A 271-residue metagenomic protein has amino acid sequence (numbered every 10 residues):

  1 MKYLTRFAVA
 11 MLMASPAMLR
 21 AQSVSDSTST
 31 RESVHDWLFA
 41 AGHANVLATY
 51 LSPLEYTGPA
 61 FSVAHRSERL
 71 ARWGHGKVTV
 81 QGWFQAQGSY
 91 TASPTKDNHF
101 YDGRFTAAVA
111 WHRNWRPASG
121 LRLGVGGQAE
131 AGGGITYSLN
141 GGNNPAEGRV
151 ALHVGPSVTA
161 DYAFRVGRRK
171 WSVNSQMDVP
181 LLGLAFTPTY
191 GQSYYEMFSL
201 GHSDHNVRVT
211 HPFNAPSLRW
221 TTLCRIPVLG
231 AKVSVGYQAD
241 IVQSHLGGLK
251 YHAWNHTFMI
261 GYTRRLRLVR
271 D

Functional and structural regions predicted by a protein language model:
A21-Q81: Short glycine/proline- and aromatic-enriched beta-strand/turn motifs that initiate or cap beta-hairpins
S23-S33, L70-V80, N114-L123, R165-S172 (+2 more regions): Short loop/turn motifs that connect adjacent beta-strands in outer-membrane beta-barrel proteins
S33-F39, G76-F84, L121-A129, V154-P156 (+4 more regions): Transmembrane beta-strands of outer-membrane beta-barrel proteins
F39-L47, F84-A92, R113, A129-Y137 (+4 more regions): Transmembrane beta-strands of outer-membrane beta-barrel pores
E55-V63, H99-A107, L121, A146-P156 (+2 more regions): Residues that define the transmembrane beta-barrel architecture of outer-membrane proteins
V63-W73, F105-R113, G127, P156-Y162 (+3 more regions): Residues on the lipid-exposed face of transmembrane beta-strands in outer-membrane beta-barrel proteins
N143-G230: Outer-membrane beta-barrel transmembrane domain signature
W254-D271: Outer-membrane beta-barrel "beta-signal"
